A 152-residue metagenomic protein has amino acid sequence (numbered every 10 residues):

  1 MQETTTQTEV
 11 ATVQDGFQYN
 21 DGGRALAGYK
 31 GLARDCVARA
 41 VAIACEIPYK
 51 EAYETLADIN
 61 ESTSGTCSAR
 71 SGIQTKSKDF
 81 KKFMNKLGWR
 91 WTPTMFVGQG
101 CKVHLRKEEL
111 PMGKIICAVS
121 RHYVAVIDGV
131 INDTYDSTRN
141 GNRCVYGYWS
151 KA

Functional and structural regions predicted by a protein language model:
M1, M112-G113, W149: N-terminal hydrophobic targeting segments
M1-S71, K82, K86-G88: Active-site nucleophile-adjacent alpha helix/oxyanion-hole segment immediately C-terminal to the catalytic cysteine
Q14, N20-D21, L26-Y29, R70 (+5 more regions): Intrinsically disordered, low-complexity segments enriched in small/polar residues
L26-A27, H104, K151: Intrinsically disordered, low-complexity, compositionally biased regions/tails
T63-R121, I127-V130, T134-D136: Conserved active-site-adjacent core of cysteine acyl-enzyme catalytic domains
D133-A152: Noncatalytic regulatory segments and standalone regulatory/sensor domains
